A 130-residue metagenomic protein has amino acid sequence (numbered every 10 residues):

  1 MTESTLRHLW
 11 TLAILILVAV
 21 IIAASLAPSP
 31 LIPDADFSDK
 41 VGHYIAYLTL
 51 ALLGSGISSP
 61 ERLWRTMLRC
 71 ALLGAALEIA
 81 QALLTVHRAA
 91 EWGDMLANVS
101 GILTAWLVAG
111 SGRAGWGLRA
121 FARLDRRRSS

Functional and structural regions predicted by a protein language model:
M1-M95, V99-S130: Bulky hydrophobic segments
